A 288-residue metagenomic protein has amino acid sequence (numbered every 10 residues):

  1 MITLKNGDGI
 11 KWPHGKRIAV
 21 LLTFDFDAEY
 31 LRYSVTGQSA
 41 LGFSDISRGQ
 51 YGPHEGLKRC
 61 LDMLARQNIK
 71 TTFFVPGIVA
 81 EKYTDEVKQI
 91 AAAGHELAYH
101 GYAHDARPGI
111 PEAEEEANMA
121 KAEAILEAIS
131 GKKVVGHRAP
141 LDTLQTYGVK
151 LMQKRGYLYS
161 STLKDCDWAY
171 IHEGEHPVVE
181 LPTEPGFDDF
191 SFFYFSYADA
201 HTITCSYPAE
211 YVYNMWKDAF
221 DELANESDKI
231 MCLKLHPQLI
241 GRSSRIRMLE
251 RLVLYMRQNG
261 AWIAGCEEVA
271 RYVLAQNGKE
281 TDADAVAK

Functional and structural regions predicted by a protein language model:
M1-G136, L141-G186, V212-L233, L239-K288: Catalytic alpha-helical scaffold of carbohydrate-active enzymes acting on polysaccharides/glycoconjugates
V134, Y197-A209, P237-Q238: Surface-exposed cleft-lining segments at the edges of enzyme active sites
P182-I203: Glycine-rich, positively charged active-site loop/lid region within alpha/beta enzyme cores that binds and organizes
